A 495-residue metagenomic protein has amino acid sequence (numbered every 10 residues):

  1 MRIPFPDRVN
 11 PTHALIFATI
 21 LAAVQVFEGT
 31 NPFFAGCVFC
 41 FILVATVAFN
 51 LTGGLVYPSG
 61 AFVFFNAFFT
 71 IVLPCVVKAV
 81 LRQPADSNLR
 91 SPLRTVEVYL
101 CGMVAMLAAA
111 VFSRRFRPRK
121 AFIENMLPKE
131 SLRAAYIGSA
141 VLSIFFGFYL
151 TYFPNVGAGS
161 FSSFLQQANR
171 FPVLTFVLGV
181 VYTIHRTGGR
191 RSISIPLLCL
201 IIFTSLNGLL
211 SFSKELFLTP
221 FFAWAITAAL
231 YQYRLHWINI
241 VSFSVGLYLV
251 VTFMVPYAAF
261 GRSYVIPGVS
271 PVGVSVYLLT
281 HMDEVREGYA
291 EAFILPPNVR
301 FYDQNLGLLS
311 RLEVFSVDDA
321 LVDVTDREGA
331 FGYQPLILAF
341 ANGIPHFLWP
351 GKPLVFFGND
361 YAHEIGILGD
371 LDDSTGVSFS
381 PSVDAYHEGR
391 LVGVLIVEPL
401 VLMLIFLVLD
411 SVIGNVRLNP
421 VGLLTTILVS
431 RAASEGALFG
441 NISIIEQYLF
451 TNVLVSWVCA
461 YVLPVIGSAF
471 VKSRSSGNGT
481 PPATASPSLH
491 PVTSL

Functional and structural regions predicted by a protein language model:
M1-I123, W224-V250, Q447-V458, V465 (+2 more regions): N-terminal "leader" segments that precede or initiate the main folded domain
P4-L15, G54-A67, E130-S139, G188-L197 (+1 more regions): Membrane-interfacial loop-to-transmembrane alpha-helix junctions, especially the N-terminal start
I16-A23, I42-T46, T175-V180, L197-L206 (+4 more regions): Hydrophobic, membrane-inserted alpha-helices
F17-Q25, F65-K78, L142-T151, C199-L209 (+2 more regions): Aromatic-anchored segments of alpha-helical transmembrane domains
Q83-S87, A110-V265: Membrane-embedded catalytic interface detector for glycan/lipid assembly enzymes
F161, V324-G389: Long extracytoplasmic/lumenal interhelical loops at the membrane interface of multi-pass membrane proteins
F243-P353: Aromatic-rich transmembrane-lumenal/periplasmic boundary elements in polytopic membrane proteins
L371-L495: Hydrophobic alpha-helical segments
